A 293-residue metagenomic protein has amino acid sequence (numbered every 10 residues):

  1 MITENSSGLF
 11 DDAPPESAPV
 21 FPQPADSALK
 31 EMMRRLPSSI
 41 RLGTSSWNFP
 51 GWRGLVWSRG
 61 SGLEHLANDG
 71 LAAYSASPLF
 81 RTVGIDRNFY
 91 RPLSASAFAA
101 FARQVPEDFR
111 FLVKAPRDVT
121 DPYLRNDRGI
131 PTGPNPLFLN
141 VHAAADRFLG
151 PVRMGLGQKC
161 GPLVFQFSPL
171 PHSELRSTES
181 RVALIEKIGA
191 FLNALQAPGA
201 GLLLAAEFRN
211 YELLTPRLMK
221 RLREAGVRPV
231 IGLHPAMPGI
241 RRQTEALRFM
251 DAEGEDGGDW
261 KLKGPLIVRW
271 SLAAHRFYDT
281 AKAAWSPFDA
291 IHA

Functional and structural regions predicted by a protein language model:
M1-A293: Residues lining hydrophobic/aromatic ligand-binding pockets adjacent to catalytic sites
